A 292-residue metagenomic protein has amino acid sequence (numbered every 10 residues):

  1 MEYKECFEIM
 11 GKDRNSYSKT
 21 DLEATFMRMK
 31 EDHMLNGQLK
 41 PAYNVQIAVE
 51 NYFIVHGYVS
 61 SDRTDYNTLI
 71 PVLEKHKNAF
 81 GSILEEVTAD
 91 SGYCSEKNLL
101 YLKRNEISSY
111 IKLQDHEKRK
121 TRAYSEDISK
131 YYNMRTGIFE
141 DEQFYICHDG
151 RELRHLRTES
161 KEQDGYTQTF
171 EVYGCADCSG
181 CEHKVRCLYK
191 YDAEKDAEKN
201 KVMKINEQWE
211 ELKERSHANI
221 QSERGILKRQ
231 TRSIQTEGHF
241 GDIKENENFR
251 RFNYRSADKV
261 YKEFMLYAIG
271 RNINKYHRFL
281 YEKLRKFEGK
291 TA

Functional and structural regions predicted by a protein language model:
M1-A292: Anion-binding and metal-coordination hotspots
